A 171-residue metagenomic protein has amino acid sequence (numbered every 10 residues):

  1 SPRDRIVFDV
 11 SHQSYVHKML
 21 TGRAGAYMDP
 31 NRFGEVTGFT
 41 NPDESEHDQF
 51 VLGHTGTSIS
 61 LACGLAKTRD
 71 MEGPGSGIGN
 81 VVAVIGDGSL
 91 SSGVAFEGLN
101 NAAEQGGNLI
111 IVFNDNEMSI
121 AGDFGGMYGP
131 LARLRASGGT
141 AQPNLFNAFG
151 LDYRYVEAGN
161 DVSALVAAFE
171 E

Functional and structural regions predicted by a protein language model:
S1-Q105: Cofactor-binding active-site loop characterized by glycine-rich and histidine/acidic residues
V7-V10, I85-G86, F113-D115, G122-F124 (+1 more regions): Glycine-rich, histidine-containing beta strand-loop boundary motifs that form or position
Q13-H17, L90-S92, E117-A121, D161-A164: Flexible loop/turn segments at secondary-structure boundaries
F39-P42, K67-N80, G125-A168: Conserved thiamine diphosphate
S91, G98, A103-L145: Mobile "lid/hinge" segments at catalytic clefts and subdomain interfaces of large enzymes
E171: Active-site regions of oxyanion-processing enzymes, predominantly non-cytosolic
